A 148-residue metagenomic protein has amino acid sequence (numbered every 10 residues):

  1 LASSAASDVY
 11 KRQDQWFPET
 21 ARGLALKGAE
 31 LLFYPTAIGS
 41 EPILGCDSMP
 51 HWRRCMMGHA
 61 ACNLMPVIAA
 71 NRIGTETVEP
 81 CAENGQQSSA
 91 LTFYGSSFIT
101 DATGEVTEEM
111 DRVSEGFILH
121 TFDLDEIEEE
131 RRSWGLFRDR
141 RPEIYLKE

Functional and structural regions predicted by a protein language model:
L1-A6, Y10: Single conserved hydrophobic/aromatic residue that forms the stacking wall/gate of nucleotide- or nucleobase-binding
S7, Y94, W134: Short glycine-rich loop/turn motifs that provide flexible caps or phosphate-binding loops at active sites
K11-R12, T121: Conserved residues at beta->alpha junctions
D14-Q15, D125: Short, surface-exposed acidic/glycine-rich loop or hinge patches that mediate macromolecular interfaces
Q15-G116: CN hydrolase (nitrilase-like) catalytic-core segments centered on the catalytic cysteine and neighboring Lys/Glu
G23-L26, I127-E148: Cysteine/selenocysteine-centered motifs that mediate thiol-based redox chemistry or coordinate metal-sulfur cofactors
G74, V78, F122, Y145-E148: Residue-level signal for alpha-helical context at structural boundaries
S114-R132: A short, polar/charged loop-to-alpha-helix boundary motif
